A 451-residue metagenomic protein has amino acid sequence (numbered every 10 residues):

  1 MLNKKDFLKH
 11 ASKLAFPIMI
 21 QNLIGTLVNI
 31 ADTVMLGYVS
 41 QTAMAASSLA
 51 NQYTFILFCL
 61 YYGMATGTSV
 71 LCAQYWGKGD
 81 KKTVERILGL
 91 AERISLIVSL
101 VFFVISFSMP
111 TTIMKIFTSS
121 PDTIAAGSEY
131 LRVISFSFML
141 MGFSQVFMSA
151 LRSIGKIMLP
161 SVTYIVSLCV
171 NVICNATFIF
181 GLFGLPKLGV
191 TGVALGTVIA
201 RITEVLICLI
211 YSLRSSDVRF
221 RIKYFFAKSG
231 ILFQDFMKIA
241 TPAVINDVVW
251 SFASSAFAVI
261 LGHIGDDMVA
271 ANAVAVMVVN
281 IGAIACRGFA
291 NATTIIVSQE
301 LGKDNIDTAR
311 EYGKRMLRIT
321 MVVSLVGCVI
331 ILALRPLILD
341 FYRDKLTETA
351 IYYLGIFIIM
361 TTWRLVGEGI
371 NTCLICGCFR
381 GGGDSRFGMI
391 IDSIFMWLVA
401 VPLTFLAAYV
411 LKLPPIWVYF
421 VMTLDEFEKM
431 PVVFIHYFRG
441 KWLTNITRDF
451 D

Functional and structural regions predicted by a protein language model:
M1-A15, C72-S137, L185-T241, V297-R364 (+1 more regions): Short alpha-helical transmembrane segments in multi-pass integral membrane proteins
K13-D32, V133, S144, S167 (+5 more regions): Transmembrane helical elements of multi-pass membrane transporters/channels
I18, N22, T33-V34, V70 (+16 more regions): Transmembrane alpha-helix boundary and packing residues in multipass membrane permease domains and related
M19, L23, L27, A31 (+18 more regions): Generic alpha-helical transmembrane segments of integral inner-membrane proteins, especially permease/transport modules
L23, L27-A45, M114-P121, T177-L188 (+4 more regions): Helix-terminus/linker motif at the lipid-water interface of multi-pass membrane proteins
Q41-Q52, G127, L131, D266-I281 (+2 more regions): Small-residue hotspots at the loop-to-helix junctions and early N-terminal turns of transmembrane alpha-helices
M44-F107, M141-P160, A258, A271-R335 (+1 more regions): Small-residue-rich hydrophobic transmembrane alpha-helices
A65, I134-S153, P160-L168, V193-C208 (+5 more regions): Short runs within selected transmembrane alpha-helices of multi-pass transporters and secretion channels
